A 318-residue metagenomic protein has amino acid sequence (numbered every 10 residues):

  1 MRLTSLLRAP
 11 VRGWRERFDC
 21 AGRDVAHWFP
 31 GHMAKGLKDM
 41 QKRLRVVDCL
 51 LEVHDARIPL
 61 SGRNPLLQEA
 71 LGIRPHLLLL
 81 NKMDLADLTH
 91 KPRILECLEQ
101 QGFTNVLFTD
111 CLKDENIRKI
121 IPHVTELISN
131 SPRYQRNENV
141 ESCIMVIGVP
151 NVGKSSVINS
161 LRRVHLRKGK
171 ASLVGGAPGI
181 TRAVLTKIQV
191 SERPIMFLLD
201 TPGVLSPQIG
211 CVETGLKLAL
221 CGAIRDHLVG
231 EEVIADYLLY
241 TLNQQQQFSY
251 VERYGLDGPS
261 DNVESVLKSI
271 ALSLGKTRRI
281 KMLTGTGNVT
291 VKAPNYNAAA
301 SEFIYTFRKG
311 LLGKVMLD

Functional and structural regions predicted by a protein language model:
R2-C49, R57-I58, R63-L66, A70-H76 (+3 more regions): Helix-rich effector regions associated with P-loop NTPase G domains
P75-L77, M83-V149, S160-R163, K170-A171 (+2 more regions): Canonical P-loop GTPase G-domain recognition
V149-N151, P202: A short acidic Gly-Thr/Ser loop motif
K154: Conserved lysine of the Walker
V157: Hydrophobic positions on the alpha1 helix immediately C-terminal to the Walker A/P-loop
